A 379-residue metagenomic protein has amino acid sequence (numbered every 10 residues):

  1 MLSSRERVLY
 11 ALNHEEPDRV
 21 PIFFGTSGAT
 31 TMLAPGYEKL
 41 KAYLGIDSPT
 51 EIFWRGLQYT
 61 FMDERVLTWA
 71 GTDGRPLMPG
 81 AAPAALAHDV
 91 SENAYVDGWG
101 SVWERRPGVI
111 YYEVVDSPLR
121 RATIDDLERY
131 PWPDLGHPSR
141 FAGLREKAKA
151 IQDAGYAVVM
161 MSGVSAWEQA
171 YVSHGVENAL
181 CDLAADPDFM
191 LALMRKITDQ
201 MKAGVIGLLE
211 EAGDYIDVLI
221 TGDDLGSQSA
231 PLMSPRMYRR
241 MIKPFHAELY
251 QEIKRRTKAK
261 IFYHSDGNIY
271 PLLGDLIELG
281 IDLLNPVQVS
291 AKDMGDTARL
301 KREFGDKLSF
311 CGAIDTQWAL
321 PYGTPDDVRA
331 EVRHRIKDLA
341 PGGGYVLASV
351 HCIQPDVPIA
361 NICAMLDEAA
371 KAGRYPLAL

Functional and structural regions predicted by a protein language model:
M1-L40, D47-T50, V96, R105-V109 (+2 more regions): Active-site loop segments of alpha/beta catalytic cores
S3, Q58-R65, V90, S139: Generic alpha-helix structural propensity
L33-P79: Segments that shape or occlude catalytic/ligand-binding pockets
P79-A94: Short acidic, Pro/Gly- and aromatic-enriched capping/linker segments at domain boundaries
